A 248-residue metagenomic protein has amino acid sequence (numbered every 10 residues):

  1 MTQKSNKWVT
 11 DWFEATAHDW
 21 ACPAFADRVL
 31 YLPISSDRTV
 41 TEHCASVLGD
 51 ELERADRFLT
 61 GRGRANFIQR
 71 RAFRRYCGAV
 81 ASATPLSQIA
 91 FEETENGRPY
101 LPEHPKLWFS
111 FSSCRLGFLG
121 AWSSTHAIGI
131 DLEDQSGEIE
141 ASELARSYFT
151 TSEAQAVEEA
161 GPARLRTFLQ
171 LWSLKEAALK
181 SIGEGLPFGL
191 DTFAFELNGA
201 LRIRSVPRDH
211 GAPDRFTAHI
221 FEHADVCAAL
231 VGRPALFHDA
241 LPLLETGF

Functional and structural regions predicted by a protein language model:
M1-F248: Core catalytic alpha/beta fold that binds nucleotide/phospho-ligands
